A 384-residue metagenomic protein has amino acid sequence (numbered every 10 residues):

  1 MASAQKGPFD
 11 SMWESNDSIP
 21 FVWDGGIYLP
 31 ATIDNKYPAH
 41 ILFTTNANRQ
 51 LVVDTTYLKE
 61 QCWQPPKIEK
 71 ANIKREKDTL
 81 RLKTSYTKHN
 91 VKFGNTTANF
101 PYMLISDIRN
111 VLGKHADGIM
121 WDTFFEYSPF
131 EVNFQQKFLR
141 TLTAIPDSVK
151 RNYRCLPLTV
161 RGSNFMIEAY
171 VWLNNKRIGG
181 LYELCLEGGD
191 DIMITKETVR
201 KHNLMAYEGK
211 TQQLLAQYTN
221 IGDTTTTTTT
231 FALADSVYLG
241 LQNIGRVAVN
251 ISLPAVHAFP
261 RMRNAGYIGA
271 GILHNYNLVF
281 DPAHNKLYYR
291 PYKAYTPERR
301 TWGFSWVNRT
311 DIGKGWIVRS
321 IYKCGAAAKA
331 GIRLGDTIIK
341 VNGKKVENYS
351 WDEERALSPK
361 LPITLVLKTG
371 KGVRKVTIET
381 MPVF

Functional and structural regions predicted by a protein language model:
A4-F384: Pepsin/retropepsin-fold aspartyl endopeptidases
